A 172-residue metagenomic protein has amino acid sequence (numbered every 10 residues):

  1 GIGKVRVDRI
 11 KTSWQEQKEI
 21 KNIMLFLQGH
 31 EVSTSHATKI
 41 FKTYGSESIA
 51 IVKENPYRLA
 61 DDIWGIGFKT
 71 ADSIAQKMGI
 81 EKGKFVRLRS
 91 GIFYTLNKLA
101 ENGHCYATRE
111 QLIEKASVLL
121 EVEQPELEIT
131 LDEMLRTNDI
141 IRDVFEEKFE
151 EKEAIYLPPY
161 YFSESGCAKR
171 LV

Functional and structural regions predicted by a protein language model:
G1-K152, R170-L171: Accessory alpha-helical DNA-binding modules that contact the DNA backbone or grooves
L157-V172: Short, amphipathic alpha-helical interaction segments positioned at domain boundaries
